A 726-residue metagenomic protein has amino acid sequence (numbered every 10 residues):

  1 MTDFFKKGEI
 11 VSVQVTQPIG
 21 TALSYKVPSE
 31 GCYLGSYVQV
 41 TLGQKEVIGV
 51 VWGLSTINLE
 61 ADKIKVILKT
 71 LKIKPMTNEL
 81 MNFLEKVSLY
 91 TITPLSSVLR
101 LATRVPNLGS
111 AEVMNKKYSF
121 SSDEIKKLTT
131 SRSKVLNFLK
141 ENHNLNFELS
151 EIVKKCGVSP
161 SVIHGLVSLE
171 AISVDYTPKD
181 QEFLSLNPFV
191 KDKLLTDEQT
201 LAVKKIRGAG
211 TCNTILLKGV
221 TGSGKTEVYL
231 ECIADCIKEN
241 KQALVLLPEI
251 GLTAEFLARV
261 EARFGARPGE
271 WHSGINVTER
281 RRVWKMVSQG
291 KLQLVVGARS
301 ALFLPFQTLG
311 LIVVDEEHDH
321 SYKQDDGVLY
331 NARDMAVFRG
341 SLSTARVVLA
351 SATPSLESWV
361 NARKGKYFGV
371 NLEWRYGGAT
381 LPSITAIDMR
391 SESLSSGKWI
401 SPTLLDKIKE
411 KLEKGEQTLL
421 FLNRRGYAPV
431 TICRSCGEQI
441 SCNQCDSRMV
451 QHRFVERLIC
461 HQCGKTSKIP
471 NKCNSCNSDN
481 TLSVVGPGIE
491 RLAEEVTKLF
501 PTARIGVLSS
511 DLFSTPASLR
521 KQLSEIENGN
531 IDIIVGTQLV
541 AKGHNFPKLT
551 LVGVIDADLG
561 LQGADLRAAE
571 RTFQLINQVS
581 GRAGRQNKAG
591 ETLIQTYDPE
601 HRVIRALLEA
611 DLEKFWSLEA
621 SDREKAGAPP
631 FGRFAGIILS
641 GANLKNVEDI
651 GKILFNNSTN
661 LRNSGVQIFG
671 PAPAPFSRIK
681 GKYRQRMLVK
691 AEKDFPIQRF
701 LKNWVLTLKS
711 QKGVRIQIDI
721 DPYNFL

Functional and structural regions predicted by a protein language model:
M1-S351, R363-A379, E413, L661 (+2 more regions): Accessory, non-ATPase domains that flank or precede helicase/AAA+ motor cores in DNA-metabolism machines
T103-K127, R390, E438-S441, L499-T502 (+3 more regions): Accessory helical-bundle/CTD segments and flexible terminal tails appended to RecA-like ATPase motors
I237, I459-P547: Long, charge-rich boundary regions
P248-L252, G269-R281, G297-F303, G506-R520 (+2 more regions): Conserved helicase motor
F264-I275, N443-Q444, V450, T502-L512 (+2 more regions): Conserved RecA-like helicase motor-core motifs
G269-V277, D319-Y330, S391-G397, T481-V485 (+2 more regions): Flexible beta-alpha connector loops of hexameric P-loop NTPases
R339, R346-V348, S355-N361, K366-R434: Conserved interdomain linker/interface between the two RecA-like ATPase lobes of SF2 helicase motors
E413-K498: Cys/His-rich short segments
